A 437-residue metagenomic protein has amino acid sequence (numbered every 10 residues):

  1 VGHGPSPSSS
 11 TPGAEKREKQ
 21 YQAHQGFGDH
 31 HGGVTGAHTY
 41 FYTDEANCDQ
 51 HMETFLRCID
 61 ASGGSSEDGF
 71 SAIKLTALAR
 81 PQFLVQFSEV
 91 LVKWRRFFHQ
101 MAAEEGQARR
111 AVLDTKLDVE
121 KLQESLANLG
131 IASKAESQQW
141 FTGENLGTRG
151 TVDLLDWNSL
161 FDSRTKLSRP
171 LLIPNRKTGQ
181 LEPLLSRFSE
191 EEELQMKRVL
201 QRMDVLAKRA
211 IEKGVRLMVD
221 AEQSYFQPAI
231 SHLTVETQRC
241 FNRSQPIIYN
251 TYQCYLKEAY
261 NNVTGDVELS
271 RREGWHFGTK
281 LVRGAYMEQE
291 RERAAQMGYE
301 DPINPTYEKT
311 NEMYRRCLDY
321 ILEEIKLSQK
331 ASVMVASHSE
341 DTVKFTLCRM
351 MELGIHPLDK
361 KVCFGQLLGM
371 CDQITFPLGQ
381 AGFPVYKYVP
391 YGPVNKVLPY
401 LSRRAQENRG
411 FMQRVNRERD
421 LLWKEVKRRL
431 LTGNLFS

Functional and structural regions predicted by a protein language model:
V1-S437: Positively charged, amphipathic and often flexible ligand-engagement surfaces
